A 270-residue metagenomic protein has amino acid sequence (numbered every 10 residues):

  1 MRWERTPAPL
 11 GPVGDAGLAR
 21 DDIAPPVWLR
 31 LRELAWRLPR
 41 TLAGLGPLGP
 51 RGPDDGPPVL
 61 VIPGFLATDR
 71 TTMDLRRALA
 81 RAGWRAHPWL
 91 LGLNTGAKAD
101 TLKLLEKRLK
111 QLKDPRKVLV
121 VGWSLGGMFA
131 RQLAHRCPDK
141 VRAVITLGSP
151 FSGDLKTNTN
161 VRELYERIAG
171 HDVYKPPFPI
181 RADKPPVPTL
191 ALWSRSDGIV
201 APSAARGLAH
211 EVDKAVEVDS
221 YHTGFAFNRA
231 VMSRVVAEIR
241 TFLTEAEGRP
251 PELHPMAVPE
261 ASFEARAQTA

Functional and structural regions predicted by a protein language model:
M1-V59, R77, A82, E247 (+1 more regions): Flexible, membrane-associating and regulatory peripheral segments of lipid-active enzymes
P57-R70, D74, A78-L93, K98-P188 (+2 more regions): Serine-dependent carboxylesterase/thioesterase catalytic core of lipase-like alpha/beta-hydrolase/SGNH enzymes
H87, H210-F225, V235: Catalytic histidine neighborhood in serine/cysteine hydrolases with alpha/beta-hydrolase-type architecture
A97-K98, Y221-A230, H254: Catalytic histidine-centered segment of alpha/beta-hydrolase-like enzymes
P185, L190-G198, V218-S220: Conserved strand-to-loop "acid loop" that flanks and positions the catalytic carboxylate
G198-A204: Conserved alpha/beta-hydrolase "acid-adjacent" motif
F227-R240: Post-His helix in hydrolase/transferase enzymes
